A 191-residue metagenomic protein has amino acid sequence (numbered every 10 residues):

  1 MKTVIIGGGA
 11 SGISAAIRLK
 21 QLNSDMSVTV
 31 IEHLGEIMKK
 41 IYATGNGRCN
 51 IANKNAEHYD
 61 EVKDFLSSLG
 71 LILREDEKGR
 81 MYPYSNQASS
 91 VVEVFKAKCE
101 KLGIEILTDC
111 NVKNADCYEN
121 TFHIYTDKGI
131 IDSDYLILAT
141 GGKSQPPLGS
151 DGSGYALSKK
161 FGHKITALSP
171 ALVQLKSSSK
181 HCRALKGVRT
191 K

Functional and structural regions predicted by a protein language model:
M1-S11: Beta1/beta-strand and adjacent pyrophosphate-binding region of the FAD-binding site in flavoprotein oxidoreductases
V4-I6, K20-A43: Glycine-rich FAD pyrophosphate-binding loop
A15, L19: Aromatic pocket-lining residues of Rossmann-like dinucleotide-binding sites
Q21, K101-K191: Predominantly flavin-linked oxidoreductase catalytic cores and closely associated redox partners
I37, T44-G45, L69, F161: Short, structured coil segments at secondary-structure junctions
K39-D64: N-terminal glycine-rich dinucleotide-binding loop that anchors FAD/FMN and/or NAD(P) in oxidoreductases
G45-N50, E93, C182-K186: Short, hinge-like loop/turn segments at secondary-structure boundaries
E61-Y135: Feature captures the FAD/FMN-dependent oxidoreductase FAD-binding
